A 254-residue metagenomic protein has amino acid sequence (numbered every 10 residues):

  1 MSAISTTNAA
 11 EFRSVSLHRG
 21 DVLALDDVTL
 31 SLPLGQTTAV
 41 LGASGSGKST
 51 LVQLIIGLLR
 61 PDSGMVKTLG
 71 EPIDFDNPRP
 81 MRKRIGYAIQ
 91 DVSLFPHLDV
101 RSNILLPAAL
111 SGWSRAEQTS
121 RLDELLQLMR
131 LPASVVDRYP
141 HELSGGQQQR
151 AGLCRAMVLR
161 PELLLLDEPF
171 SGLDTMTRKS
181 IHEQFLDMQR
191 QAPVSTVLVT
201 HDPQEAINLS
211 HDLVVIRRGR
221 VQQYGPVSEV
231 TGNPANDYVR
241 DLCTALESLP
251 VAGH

Functional and structural regions predicted by a protein language model:
I56: Helix-to-loop junction immediately C-terminal to a conserved catalytic motif
G64-I73, M81: Conserved ABC transporter NBD signature motif
A116-S134, D187: Conserved ABC ATPase "signature" region
Y139-L143, Q147: Conserved ABC ATPase signature
R160: Conserved catalytic motifs of ABC-family nucleotide-binding domains
R218-G219: Conserved ABC ATPase "signature" C-loop
Y224-G225: ABC ATPase "signature
